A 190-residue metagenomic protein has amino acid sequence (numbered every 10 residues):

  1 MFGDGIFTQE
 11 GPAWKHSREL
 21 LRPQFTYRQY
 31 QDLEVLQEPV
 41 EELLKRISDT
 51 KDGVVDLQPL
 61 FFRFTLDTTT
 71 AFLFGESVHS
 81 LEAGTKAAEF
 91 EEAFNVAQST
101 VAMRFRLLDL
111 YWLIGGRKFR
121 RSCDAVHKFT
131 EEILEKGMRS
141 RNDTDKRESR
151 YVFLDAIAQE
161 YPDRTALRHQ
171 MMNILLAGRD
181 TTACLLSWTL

Functional and structural regions predicted by a protein language model:
M1-T8: Active-site substrate-recognition loop segments, prototypically the cytochrome P450 B′-helix/B-C loop
Q9-P12, Y30-L185: Cytochrome P450 heme-thiolate monooxygenase catalytic core
F25-T26: Hydrophobic regular-secondary-structure patch
L186-L190: Short, intrinsically disordered, charge-balanced linker/junction segments flanking boundaries in proteins
